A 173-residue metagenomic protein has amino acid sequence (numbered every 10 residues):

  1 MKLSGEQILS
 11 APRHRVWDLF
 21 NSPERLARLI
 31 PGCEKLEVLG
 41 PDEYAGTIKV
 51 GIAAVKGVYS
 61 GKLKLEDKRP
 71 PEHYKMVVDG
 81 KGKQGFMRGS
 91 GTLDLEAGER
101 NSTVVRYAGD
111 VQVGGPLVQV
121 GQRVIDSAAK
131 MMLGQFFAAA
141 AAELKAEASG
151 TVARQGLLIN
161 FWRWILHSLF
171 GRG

Functional and structural regions predicted by a protein language model:
M1-G51, V152-G173: Hydrophobic ligand-binding cavity/cleft-lining segments
K2-E6, E43-A45, V58-S60, H73 (+2 more regions): Intrinsic-disorder/low-complexity, polar/charged segments enriched in Ser/Thr/Lys/Arg/Asp/Glu/Gln
G5-Q7, C33-E34, G61-D67, V78 (+1 more regions): Hydrophobic/aromatic beta-strand elements that line small-molecule binding cavities or substrate pockets in beta-rich
P12, P41, P70, G98-N101: Short strand-connecting beta-turns/loops that link adjacent beta-strands
V16, F20, L26, L65 (+2 more regions): Hydrophobic pocket/interface hotspot
E37-D79, R172-G173: Glycine-rich portal/gate segments that line the openings of hydrophobic small-molecule binding cavities
G80-A128: Beta-strand/loop substructures that line and gate deep hydrophobic ligand-binding cavities in soluble
L117-L158: A conserved amphipathic terminal alpha-helix motif
